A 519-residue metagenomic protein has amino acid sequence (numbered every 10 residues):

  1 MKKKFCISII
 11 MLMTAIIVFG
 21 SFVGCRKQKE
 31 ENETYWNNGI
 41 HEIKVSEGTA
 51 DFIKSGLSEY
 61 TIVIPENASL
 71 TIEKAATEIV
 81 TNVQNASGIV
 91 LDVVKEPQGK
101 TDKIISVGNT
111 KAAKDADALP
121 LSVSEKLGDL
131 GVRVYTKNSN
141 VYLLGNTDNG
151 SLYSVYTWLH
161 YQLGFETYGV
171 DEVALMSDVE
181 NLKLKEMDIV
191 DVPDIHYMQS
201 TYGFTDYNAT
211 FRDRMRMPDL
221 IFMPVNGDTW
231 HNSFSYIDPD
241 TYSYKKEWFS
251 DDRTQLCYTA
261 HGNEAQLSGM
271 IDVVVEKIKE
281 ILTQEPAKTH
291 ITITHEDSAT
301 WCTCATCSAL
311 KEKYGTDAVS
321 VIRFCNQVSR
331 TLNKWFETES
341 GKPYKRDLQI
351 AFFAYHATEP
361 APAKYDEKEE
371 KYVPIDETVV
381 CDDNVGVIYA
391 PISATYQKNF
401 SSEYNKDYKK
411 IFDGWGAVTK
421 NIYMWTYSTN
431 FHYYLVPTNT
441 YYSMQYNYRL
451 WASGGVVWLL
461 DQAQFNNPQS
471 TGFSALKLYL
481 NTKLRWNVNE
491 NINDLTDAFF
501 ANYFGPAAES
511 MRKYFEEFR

Functional and structural regions predicted by a protein language model:
M1-N32: Gram-positive cell-envelope targeting signals
K3-F5, E312-G315, I322-R519: Substrate-binding groove of N-acetylhexosamine-processing glycoside hydrolases
T14, C25-R133, L182-D188: Acidic, contiguous N-terminal accessory segments
K44-S58, P97, E186-D194, S340-P343 (+2 more regions): Short boundary motifs at domain starts and secondary-structure transition points
K54-G56, Q98-K100, K126-L127, V134-K137 (+4 more regions): Extracellular/periplasmic catalytic domains that process cell-envelope and extracellular macromolecules
E59, N67-L70, A75-E78, N82-A86 (+3 more regions): Feature activates predominantly on carbohydrate-active enzymes
N67, E96, T110, N146-D148 (+8 more regions): An acidic- and aromatic-residue-enriched active-site/binding cleft used to recognize and process polar
S87-P97, V170-D171, E339-Q349: Surface-exposed patches in mature extracellular/periplasmic domains of secreted proteins
